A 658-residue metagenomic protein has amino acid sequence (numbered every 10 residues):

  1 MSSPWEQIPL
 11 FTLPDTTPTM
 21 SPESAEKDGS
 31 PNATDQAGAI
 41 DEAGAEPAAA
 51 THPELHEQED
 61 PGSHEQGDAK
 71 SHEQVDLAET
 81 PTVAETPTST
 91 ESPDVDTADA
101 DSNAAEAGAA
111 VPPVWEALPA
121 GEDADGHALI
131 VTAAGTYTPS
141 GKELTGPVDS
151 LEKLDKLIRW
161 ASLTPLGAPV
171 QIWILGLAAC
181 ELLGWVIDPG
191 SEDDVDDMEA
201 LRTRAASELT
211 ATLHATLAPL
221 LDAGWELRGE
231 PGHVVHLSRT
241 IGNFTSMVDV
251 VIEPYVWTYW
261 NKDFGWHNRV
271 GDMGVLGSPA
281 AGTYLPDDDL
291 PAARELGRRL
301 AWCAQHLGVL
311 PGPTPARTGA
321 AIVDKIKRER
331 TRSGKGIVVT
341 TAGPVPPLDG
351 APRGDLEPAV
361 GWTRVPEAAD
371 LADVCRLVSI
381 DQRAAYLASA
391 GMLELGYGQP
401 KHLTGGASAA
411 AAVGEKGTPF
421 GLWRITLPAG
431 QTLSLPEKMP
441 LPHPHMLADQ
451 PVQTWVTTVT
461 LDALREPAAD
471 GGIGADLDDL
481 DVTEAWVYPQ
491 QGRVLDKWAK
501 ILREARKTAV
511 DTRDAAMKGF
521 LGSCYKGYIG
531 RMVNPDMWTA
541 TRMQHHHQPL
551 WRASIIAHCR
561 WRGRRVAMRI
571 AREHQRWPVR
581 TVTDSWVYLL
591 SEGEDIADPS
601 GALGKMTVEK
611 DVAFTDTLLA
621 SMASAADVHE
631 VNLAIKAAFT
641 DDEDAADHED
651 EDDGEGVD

Functional and structural regions predicted by a protein language model:
M1-P119, A625-D658: Actinobacteria-biased recognition of intrinsically disordered, low-complexity terminal regions
E106-D658: Conserved acidic
